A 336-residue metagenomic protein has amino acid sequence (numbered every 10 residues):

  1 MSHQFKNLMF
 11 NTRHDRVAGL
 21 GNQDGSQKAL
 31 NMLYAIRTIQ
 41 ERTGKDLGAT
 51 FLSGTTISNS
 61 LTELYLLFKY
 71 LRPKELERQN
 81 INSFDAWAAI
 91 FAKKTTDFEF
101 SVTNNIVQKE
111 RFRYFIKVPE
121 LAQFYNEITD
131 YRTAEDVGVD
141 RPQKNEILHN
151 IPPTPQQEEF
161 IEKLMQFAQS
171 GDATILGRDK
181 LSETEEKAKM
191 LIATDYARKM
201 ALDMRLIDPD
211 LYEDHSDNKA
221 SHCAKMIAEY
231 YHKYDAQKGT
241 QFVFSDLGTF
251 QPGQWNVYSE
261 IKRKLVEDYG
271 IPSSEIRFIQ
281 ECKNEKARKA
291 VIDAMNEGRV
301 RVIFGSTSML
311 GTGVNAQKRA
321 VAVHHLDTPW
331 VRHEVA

Functional and structural regions predicted by a protein language model:
Q4-K6, G25-E63, Y70-E213, K225 (+1 more regions): Inter-lobe coupling linker of SF2 helicases/translocases
F10-G25: A solvent-exposed, charged loop/short amphipathic helix patch at secondary-structure junctions
G44-A49, T62, L66, K144-E146 (+4 more regions): Short glycine-/polar-rich loops that comprise or flank the Walker A/P-loop and associated switch/sensor motifs
L52-T56, L247, S306-S308: A short beta-strand-to-loop transition that corresponds to the Sensor-1 phosphate-sensing loop of AAA+ P-loop ATPases
N59-L61, K289-I292, I303-D327, V331-A336: SF2 helicase motor core recognition
K180-M190, A236-S259: Conserved strand-helix element at the start of the C-terminal RecA-like helicase core
L247-F278: Conserved helicase motor "Helicase C" RecA-like lobe of SF1/SF2 P-loop NTPases
P272-T307: Conserved helicase ATPase core of P-loop NTP-dependent helicases/translocases
